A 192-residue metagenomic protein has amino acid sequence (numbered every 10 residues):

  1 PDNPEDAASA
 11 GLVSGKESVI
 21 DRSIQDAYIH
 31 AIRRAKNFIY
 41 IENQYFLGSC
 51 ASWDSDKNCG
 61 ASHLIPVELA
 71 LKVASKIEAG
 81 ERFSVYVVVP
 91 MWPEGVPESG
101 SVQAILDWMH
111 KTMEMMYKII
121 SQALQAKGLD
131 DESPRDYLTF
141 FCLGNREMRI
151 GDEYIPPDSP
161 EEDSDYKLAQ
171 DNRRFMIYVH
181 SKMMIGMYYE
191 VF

Functional and structural regions predicted by a protein language model:
P1-F192: Charged, low-complexity intrinsically disordered terminal segments
